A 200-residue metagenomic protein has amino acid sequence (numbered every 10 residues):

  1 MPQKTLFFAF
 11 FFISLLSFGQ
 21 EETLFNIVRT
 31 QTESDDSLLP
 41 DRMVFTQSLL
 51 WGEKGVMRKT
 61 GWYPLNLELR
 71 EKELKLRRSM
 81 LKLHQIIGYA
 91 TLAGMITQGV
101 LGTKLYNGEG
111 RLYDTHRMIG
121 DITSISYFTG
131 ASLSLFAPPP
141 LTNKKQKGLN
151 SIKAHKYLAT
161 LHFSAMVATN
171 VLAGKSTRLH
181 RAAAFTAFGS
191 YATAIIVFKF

Functional and structural regions predicted by a protein language model:
M1-E22: Bacterial Sec-dependent N-terminal signal peptides
P2-Q3, T23, N150, S176: Serine/threonine-rich low-complexity intrinsically disordered regions
S17-D114, G130-Q146: N-terminal targeting leaders of membrane proteins
R77-Y106, T115-P138, K153-G174, H180-F200: Hydrophobic alpha-helical membrane-anchor/signal-helix detector
Q146-A154: Juxtamembrane helix-capping/reentrant segments at transmembrane boundaries
